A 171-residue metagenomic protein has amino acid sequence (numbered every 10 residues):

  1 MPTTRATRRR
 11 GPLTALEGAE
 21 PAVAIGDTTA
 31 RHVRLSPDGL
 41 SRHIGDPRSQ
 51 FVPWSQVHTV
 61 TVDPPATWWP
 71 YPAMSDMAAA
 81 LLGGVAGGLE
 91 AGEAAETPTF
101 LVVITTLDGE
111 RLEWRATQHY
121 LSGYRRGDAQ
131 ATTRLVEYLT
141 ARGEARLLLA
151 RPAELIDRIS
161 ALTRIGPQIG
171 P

Functional and structural regions predicted by a protein language model:
M1-L35, H43-F51, H58-P171: Eukaryotic intrinsically disordered, low-complexity regulatory linkers and tails enriched in Ser/Thr/Pro
